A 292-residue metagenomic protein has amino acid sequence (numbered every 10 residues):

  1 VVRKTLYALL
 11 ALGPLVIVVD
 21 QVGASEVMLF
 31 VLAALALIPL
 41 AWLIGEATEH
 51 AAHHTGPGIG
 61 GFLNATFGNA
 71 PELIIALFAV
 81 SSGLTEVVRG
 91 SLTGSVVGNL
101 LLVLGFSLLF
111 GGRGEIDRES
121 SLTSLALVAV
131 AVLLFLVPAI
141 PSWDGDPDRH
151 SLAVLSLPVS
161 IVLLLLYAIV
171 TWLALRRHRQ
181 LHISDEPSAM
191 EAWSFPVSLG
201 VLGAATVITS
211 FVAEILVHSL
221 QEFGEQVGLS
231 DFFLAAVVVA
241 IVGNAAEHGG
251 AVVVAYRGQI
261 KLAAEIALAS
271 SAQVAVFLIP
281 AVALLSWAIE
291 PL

Functional and structural regions predicted by a protein language model:
V1-L292: Hydrophobic alpha-helical segments, chiefly the membrane-spanning helices and signal/signal-anchor peptides
